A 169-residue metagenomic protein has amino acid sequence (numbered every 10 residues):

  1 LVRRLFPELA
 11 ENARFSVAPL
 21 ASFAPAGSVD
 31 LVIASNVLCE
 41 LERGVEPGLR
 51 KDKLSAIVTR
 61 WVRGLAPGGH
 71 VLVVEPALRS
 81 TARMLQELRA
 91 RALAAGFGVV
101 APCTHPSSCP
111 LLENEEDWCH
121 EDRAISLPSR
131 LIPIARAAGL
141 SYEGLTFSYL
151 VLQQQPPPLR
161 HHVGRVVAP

Functional and structural regions predicted by a protein language model:
V2-A26: S-adenosyl-L-methionine
V29-K51, A77: A short SAM/SAH-binding and catalytic strip from SAM-dependent methyltransferases
E42-V45, T81-Q86, L111-E113: A short acidic (Asp/Glu
P47-L72: A short glycine-rich, Lys/Arg-flanked "PGG" loop and its adjoining helix->strand segment in the class I
V74-L78, C103-T104: Short strand-turn motif at the edge of the Rossmann-like AdoMet-binding core
M84-P106, E113-A124: Conserved Class I S-adenosyl-L-methionine
W118-P169: C-terminal lobe and adjacent flexible extensions of AdoMet/dcAdoMet transferase-like proteins
